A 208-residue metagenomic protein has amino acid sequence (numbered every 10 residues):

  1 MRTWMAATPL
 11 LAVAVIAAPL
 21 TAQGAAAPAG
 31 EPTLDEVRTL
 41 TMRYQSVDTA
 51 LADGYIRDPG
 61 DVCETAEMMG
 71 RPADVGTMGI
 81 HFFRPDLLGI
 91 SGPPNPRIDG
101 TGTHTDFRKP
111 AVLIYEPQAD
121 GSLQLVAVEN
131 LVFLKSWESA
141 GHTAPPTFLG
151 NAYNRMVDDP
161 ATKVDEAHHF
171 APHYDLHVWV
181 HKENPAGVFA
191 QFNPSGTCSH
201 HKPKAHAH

Functional and structural regions predicted by a protein language model:
M1-W4: Positively charged n-region of N-terminal signal peptides that target proteins for export
A7-P19: Bacterial N-terminal signal peptides
Q23-H208: Primary mode marks residue(s) on the alpha4-beta5-alpha5 output face of response regulator receiver
